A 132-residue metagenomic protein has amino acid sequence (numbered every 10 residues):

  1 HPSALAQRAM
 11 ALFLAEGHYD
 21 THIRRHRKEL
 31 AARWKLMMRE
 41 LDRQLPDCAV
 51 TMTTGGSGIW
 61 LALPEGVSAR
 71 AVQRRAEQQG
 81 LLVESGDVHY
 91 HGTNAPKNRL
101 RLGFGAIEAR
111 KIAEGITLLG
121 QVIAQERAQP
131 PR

Functional and structural regions predicted by a protein language model:
H1-R132: PLP-dependent class I/II
